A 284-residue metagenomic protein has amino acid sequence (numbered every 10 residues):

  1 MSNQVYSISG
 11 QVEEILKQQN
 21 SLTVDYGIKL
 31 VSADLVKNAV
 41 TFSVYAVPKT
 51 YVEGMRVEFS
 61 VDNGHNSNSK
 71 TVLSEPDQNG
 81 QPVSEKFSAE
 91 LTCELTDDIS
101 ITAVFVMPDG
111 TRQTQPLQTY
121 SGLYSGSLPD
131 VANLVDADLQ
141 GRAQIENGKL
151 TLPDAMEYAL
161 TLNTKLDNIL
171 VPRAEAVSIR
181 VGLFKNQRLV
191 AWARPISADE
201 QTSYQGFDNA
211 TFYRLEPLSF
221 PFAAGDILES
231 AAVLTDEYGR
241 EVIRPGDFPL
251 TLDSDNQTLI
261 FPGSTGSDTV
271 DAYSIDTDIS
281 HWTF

Functional and structural regions predicted by a protein language model:
M1-S21, I99-I101, F105-P108: Long, contiguous interaction/targeting segments characteristic of exported/extracellular or secretory-pathway proteins
S9-S43, Y120-V171, T265: Extracellular ectodomain segments of secreted/surface proteins
T41, S67-S69, P76-E90, A198-S219: Aromatic sugar-binding surface patches on proteins that engage polysaccharides or sugar-phosphate polymers
K49-M55, P172-A176: Short proline/glycine-enriched turn/loop motifs at strand-loop junctions of beta-rich domains
E53-H65, I179-L183: Change to "...patches in solvent-exposed regions of secreted, membrane-anchored, or virion-exposed structural
V104-G110, V233-E237: Beta-strand-rich extracellular modules
L117-G126, F248-D253: Short beta-strand edge segments in extracellular beta-sheet folds
D138-F284: Extracytoplasmic/luminal low-complexity segments enriched in Pro/Gly and acidic/polar residues that act as flexible
